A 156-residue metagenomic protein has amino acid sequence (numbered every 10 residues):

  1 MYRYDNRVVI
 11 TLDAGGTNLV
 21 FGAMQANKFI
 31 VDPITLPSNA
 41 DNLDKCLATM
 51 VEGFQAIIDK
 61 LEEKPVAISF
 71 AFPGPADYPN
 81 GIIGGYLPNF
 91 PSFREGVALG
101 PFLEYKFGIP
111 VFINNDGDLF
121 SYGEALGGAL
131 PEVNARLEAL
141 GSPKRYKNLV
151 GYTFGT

Functional and structural regions predicted by a protein language model:
Y2-A48, E52, E63, I83-G85: Short glycine-rich, Thr/Ser-proximal phosphate-binding strand/loop in the N-terminal lobe of ATP-dependent enzymes
R3-Y4, K60-P65, S142-R145: Short helix-terminating capping/connector loops at secondary-structure junctions
R7-D13, P65-S69, F112, L149-T153: Short glycine-aspartate micro-motif
T17, P73-A76, G155-T156: Short glycine-rich anion-binding loops that position phosphate/pyrophosphate groups of nucleotides and phosphorylated
C46, M50-I57, L99, S121: Generic hydrophobic alpha-helical segments
M50-I68, P110-V111: Phosphate/pyrophosphate-binding loops at sites that engage ATP/ADP/AMP, CoA/4′-phosphopantetheine, polyphosphate
I68, D77-N148: Glycine-rich phosphate-binding loop and adjoining helix at the ATP-binding site of ATP-dependent phosphoryl-transfer
